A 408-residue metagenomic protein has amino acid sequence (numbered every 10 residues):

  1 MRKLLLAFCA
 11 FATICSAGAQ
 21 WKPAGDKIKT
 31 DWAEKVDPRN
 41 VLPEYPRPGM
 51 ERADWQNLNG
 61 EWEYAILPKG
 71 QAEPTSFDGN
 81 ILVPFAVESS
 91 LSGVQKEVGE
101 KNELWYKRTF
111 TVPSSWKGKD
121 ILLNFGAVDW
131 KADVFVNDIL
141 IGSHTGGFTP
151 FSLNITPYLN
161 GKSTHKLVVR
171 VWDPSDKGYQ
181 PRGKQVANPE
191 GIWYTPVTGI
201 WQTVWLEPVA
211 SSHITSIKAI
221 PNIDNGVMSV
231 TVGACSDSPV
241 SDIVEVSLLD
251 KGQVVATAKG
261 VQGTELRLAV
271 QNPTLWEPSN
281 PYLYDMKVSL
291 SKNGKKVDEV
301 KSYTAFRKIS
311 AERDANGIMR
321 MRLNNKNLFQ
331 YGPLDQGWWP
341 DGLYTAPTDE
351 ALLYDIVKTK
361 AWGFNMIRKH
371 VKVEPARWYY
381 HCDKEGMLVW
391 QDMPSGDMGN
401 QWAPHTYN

Functional and structural regions predicted by a protein language model:
M1-W21: Bacterial Sec-dependent N-terminal signal peptides
Q20-W55: N-terminal pre-domain segments of enzymes
W62, D138, V204, Y284 (+3 more regions): Conserved, mostly hydrophobic/aromatic
E63-L67, K96-E97, K101-H213, S238 (+4 more regions): Accessory beta-strand-rich segments of carbohydrate-active enzymes
V136, V227-G260, L266, M286-V288: Beta-strand-rich binding/interaction modules
I141-G142, V255, L328: Short hydrophobic beta-strand segments in globular cytosolic domains
I217-P221, K287-T359: N-terminal carbohydrate-binding accessory modules
D355-Y407: Aromatic-lined substrate-binding rim segments of carbohydrate-active enzymes
